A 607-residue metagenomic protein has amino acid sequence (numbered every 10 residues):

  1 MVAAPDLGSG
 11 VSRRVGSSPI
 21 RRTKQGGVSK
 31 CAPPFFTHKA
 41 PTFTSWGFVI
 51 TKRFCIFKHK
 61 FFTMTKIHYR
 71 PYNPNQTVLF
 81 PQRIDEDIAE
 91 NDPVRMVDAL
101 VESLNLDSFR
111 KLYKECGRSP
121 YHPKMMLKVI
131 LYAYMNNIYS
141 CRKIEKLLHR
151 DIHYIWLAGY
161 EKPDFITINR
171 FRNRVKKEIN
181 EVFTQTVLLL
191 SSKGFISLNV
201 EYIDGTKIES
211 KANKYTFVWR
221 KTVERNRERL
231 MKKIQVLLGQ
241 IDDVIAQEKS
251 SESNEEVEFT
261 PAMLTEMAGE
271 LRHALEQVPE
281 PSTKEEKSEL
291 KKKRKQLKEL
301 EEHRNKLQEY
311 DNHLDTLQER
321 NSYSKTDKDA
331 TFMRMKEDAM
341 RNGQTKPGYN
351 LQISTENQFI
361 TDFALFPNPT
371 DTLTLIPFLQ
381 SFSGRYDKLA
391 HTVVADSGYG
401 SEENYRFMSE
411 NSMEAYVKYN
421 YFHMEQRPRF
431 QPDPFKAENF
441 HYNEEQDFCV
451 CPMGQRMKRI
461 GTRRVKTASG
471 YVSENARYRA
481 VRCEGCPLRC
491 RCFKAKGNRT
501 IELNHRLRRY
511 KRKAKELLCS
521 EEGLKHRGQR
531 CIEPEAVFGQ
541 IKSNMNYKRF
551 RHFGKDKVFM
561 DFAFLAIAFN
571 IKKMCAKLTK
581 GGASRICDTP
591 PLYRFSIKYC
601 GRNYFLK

Functional and structural regions predicted by a protein language model:
M1, R13-G16, K30, F35 (+2 more regions): Short, positively charged low-complexity motifs
G8-G10, G26-G27, G47, G581-G582 (+1 more regions): Residue-identity detector for glycine
R13-R14, R21-R22, R53, R585 (+2 more regions): Basic polycationic patches enriched in arginine
F35-F36, F43, F48, F54-F57 (+4 more regions): Aromatic (phenylalanine/tyrosine) cluster motif
M64-R95: Hydrophobic alpha-helical membrane-insertion signals
P71, I130, N137-R150, E161-K607: Anion-binding and metal-coordination hotspots
A89-L131, H505: Basic, short loop/linker segments at the boundary and entry of helix-turn-helix/winged-helix-like folds
L157: Conserved active-site neighborhood of enzyme catalytic/cofactor-binding cores
